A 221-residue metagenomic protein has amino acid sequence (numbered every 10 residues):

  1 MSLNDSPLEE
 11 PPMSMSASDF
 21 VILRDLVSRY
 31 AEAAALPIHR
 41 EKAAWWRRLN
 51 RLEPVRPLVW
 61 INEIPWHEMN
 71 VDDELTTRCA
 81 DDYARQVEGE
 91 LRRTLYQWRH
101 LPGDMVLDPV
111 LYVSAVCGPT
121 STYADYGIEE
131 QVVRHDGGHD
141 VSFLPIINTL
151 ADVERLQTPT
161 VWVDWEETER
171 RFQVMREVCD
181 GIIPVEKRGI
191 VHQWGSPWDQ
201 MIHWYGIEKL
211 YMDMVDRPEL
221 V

Functional and structural regions predicted by a protein language model:
S2-V221: Catalytic cores of TIM-barrel enzymes
